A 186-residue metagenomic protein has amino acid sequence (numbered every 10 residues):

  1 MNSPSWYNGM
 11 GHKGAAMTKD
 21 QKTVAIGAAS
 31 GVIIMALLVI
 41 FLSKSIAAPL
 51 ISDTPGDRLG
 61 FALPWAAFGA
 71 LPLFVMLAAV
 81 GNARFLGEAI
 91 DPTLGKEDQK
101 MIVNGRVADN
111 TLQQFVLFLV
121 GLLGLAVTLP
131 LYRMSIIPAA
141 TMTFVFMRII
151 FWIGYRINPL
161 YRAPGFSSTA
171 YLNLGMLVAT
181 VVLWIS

Functional and structural regions predicted by a protein language model:
G14-P72: Long, highly hydrophobic alpha-helical transmembrane signal-anchor segments
K19-K22, I149-G175: Interfacial loop-to-transmembrane junctions
G31, A70, D109-L122: Core segments of transmembrane alpha-helices that mediate helix-helix packing or line hydrophobic substrate/ligand
S45-A47, A140-R156: Transmembrane alpha-helical segments of integral membrane proteins
I51-S52, V75-Q99: Membrane-helix interface/capping segments
P92-Q114: Short membrane-interface loop/juxtamembrane segments of multi-pass integral membrane proteins
Q114-I137: Alpha-helical transmembrane segments and their membrane-interface junctions in multi-pass membrane proteins
V178-S186: Juxtamembrane boundary at the C-terminal end of a transmembrane helix
